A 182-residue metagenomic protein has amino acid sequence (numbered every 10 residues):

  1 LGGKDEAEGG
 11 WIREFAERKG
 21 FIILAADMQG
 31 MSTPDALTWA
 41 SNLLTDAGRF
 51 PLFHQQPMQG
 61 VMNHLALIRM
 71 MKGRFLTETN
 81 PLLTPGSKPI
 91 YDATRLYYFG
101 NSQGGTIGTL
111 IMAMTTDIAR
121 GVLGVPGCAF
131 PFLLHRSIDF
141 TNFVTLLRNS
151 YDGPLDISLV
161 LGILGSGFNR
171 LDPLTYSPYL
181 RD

Functional and structural regions predicted by a protein language model:
L1-P85: Cap/lid segment of the alpha/beta-hydrolase catalytic domain
G3-E8, L52, G100-G104, F168-D172 (+1 more regions): Short, glycine/acidic-rich beta->alpha junctions
E6-W11, Q59-A66, N101-L110, T116 (+2 more regions): Generic recognition of stable, solvent-exposed alpha-helical segments in well-folded globular domains
G10-R13, Q55-Q56, T84-K88, T106-M112 (+1 more regions): Generic recognition of flexible, low-complexity loop/linker segments
R18-I22, Q29, M70-G73, T77 (+4 more regions): Short, well-ordered loop/turn and helix-capping segments at boundaries between secondary-structure elements and domains
Q29-S32, W39-L43, T116-A119, G124-P131 (+1 more regions): Active/binding-pocket-proximal capping segment
M70, L76-R136: Primarily recognizes the serine-hydrolase "nucleophile elbow" in alpha/beta-hydrolase and SGNH/GDSL folds
P126-D182: The feature captures the conserved acid-bearing segment of alpha/beta-hydrolase catalytic domains
